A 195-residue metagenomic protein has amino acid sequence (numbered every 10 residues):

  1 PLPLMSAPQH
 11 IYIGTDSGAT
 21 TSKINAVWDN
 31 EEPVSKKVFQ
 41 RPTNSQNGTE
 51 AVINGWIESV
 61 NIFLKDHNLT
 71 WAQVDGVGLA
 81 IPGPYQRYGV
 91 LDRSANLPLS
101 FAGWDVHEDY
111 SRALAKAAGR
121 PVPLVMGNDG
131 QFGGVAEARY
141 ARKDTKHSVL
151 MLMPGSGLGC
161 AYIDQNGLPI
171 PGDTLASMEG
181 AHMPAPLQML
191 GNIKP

Functional and structural regions predicted by a protein language model:
P1-L4: Short, Lys/Arg-enriched N-terminal segments with co-localized hydrophobic residues within the first ~10-30 amino acids
A7-I11, N25-D29, P33-T49, A102 (+3 more regions): Glycine/GP-enriched mid-protein hinge/lid loop-to-helix segment characteristic of carbohydrate kinases
D16, G78-P82, G127, L150-G157 (+1 more regions): Short beta-strand segments
T20: Conserved Rossmann-like nucleotide-cofactor binding loop
N25, I57-K65, V106-R112: Short, well-ordered amphipathic alpha-helices
P33-A72: N-terminal phosphate-binding loop and adjacent alpha-helix
S45-N54, Q73-G76, G83-L150, Q188: Glycine-rich phosphate-binding loop and adjoining helix at the ATP-binding site of ATP-dependent phosphoryl-transfer
K65-N68, G119, G167: Short, flexible coil/linker elements and helix-boundary hinge sites characteristic of intrinsically disordered
